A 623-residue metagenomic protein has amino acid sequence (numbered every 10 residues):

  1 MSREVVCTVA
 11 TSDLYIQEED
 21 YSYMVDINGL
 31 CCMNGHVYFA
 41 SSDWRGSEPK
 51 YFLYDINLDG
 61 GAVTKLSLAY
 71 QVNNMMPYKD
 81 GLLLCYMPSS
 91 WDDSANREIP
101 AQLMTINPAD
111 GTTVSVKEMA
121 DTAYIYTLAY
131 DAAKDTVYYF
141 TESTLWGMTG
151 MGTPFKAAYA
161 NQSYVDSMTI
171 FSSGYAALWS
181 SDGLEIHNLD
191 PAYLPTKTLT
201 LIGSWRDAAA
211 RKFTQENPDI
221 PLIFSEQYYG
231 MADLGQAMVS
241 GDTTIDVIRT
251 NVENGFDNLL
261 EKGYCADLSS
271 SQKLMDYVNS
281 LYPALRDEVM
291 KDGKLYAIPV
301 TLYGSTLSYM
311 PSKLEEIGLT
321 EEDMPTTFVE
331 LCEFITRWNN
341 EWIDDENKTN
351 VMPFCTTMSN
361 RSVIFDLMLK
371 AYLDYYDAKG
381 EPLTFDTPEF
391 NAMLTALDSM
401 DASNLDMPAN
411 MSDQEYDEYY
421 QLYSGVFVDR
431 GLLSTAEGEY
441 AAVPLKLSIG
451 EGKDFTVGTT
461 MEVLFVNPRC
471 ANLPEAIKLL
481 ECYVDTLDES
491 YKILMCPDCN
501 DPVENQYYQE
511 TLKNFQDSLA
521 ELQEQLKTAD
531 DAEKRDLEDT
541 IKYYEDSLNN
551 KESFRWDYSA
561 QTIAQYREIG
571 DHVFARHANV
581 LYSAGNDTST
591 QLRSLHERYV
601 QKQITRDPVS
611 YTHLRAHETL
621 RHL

Functional and structural regions predicted by a protein language model:
S22-L30, A69-K79, T122-Y130, S163-F171: Repeated scaffold domains used in trafficking and secretory/extracellular systems, primarily beta-propellers
K197-F256: Early extracytoplasmic/lumenal segment of secretory-pathway proteins
E253-T306, A441-I449: Hinge/lid segment of periplasmic solute-binding proteins
Y296-V300, S305, V329-L383, Y419-V428: Extracytoplasmic/periplasmic solute-binding protein
I335, Y376-S412, Y423, E437-I449: Glycine-centered hinge/linker elements that transmit conformational signals in sensory and ligand-binding systems
E437-Q516, E524-D531: Extracytoplasmic/periplasmic substrate-recognition and gating elements
L494-R598: Long, aromatic- and glycine/proline-rich binding clefts that accommodate carbohydrate-like moieties
T612-H622: Conserved small/polar residues in nucleotide/adenosyl-binding loops
